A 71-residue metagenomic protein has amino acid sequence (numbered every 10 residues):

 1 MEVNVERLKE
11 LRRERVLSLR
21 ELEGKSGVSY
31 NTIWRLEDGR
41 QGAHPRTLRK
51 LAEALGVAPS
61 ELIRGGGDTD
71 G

Functional and structural regions predicted by a protein language model:
M1-E14: A short, Lys/Arg-rich alpha-helix, primarily the initiator
E6, V16-L17, A43-R46: Residue-level signal for the short linker/turn that defines the boundary of a DNA-recognition helix
K9, R20, R49: Residues within the helices of the helix-turn-helix
R12, E23, A52: The alpha-helix within a helix-turn-helix
V16-R35: Short alpha-helical DNA-recognition segment
R40-E53, T69-D70: Short, basic-rich loop-to-helix N-cap that marks the start of a DNA-contacting helix
G56-G71: Short C-terminal boundary/hinge segments that cap the last helix of small helical domains
